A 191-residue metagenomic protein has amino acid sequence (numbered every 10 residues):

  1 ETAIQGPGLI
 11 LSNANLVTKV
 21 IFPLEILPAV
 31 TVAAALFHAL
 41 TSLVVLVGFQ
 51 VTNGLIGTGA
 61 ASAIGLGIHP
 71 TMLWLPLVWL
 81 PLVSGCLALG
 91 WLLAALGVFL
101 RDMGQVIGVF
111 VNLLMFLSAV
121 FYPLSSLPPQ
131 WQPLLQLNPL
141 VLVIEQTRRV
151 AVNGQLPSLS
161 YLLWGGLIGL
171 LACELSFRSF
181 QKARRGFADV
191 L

Functional and structural regions predicted by a protein language model:
E1-L24, P28-L36: Transmembrane helix boundary and interhelical loop/hinge segments in multi-pass membrane proteins
G6, F49, L93-G97, V111 (+1 more regions): A structural signal for multi-pass alpha-helical bundles of membrane permease subunits that mediate small-molecule
V17-K19, C86, G97-V98, A188: Helix-capping/transition residues at the boundaries of transmembrane alpha-helices and the short helical linkers
I21, F49-V51, G57, I68 (+1 more regions): Generic hydrophobic transmembrane alpha-helix motif, especially the helices
L24, T31-F110, Q155-R178: Alpha-helical transmembrane segments and their short interhelical loops
L113-L162: Short hydrophobic, aromatic-rich alpha-helical segments embedded in or entering the lipid bilayer of multi-pass
Q181-L191: Short cytosolic juxtamembrane segments of multi-pass membrane proteins
